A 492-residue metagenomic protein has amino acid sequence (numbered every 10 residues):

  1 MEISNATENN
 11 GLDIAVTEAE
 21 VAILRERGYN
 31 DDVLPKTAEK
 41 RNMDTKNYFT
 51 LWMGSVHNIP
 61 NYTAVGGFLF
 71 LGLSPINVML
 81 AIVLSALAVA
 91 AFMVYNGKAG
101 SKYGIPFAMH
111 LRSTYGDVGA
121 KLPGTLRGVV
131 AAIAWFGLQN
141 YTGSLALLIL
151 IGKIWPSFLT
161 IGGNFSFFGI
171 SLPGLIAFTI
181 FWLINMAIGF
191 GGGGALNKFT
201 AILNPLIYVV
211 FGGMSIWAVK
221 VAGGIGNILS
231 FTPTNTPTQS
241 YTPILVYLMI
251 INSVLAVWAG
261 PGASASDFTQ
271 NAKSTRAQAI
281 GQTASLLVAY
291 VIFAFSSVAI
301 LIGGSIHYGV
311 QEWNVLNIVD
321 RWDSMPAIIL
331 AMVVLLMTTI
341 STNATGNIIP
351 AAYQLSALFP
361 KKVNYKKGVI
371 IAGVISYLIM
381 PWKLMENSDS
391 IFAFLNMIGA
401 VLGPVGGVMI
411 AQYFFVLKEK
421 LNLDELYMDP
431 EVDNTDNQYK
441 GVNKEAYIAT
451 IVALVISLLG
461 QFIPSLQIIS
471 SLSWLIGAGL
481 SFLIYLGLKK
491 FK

Functional and structural regions predicted by a protein language model:
E2-I76, S240-M249, Q270-T275: Membrane-interface "cap" regions at the ends of multi-pass membrane proteins
M43-Y62, A177-I184, S215-A222, T234-S297 (+4 more regions): Hydrophobic, membrane-embedded alpha-helices of multi-pass small-molecule transporters
H57-N61, L84-F92, R127-Q139, P205-K220 (+3 more regions): Selective recognition of specific alpha-helical transmembrane segments in multi-pass small-molecule
L69-G72, G97-A99, T114, L122 (+6 more regions): Membrane-water interface regions at transmembrane-helix termini and the short interhelical loops of multi-pass membrane
T125, I151-G191, P205-M214, V246-A265 (+3 more regions): Transmembrane alpha-helical segments of multi-pass small-molecule transport proteins
Y141-S144, I176-K220, F231, Q282-L286 (+2 more regions): Membrane-interface loop-to-helix entry segments
S144-K153, P205-N235, L255-V257, S297-H307 (+2 more regions): Hydrophobic alpha-helical segments and their helix-loop junctions in multi-pass secondary transporters
V405-G487, F491: C-terminal membrane-solvent junction of multi-pass transporters and transport-like membrane proteins
